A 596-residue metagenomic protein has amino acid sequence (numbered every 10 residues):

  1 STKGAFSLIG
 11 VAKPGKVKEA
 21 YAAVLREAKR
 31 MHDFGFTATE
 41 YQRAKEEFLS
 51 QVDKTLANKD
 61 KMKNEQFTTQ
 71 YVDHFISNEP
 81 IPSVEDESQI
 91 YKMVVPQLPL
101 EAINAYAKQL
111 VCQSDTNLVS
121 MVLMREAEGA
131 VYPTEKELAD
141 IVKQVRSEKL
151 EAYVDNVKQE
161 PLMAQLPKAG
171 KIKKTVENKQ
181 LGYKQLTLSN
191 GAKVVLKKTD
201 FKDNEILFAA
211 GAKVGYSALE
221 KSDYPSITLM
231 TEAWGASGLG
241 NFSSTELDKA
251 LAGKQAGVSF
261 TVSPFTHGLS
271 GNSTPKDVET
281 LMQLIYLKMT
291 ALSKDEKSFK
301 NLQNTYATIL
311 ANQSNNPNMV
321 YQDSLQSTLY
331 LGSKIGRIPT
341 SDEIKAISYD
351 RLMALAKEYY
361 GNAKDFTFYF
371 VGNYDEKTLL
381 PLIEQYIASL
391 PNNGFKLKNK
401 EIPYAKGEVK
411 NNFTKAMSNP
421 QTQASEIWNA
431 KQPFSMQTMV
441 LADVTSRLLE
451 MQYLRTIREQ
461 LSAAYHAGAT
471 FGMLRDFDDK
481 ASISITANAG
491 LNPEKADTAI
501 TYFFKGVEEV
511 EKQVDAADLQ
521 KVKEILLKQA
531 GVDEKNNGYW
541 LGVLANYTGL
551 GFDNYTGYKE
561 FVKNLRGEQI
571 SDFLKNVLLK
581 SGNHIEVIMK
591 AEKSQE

Functional and structural regions predicted by a protein language model:
S1-L100, T116-R125, V195, K202-A291 (+8 more regions): M16 family metallopeptidases and their MPP-like homologs
Q42-E46, D53, D73-S222, A354 (+6 more regions): Proteolytic maturation boundary segments
K345-D350, A354-L355: A small/polar active-site loop signature that marks catalytic segments
L449-E450: Short Ser/Thr-interspersed hydrophobic loop/turn segments at strand-loop and sheet-helix junctions that line or gate
R455: Long, His/Glu/Asp-enriched segments that create or flank divalent metal/ion-associated functional microenvironments
